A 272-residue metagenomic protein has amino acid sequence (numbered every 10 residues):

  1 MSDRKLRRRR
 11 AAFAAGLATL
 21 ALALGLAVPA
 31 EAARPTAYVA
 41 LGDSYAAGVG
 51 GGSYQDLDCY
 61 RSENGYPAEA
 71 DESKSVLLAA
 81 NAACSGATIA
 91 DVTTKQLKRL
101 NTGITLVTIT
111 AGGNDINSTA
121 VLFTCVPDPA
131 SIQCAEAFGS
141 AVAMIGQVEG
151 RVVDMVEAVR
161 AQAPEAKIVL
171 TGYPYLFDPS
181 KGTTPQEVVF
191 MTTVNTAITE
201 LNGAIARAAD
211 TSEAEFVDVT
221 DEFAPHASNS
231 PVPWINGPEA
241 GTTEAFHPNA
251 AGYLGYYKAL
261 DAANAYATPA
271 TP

Functional and structural regions predicted by a protein language model:
M1-A32: Secretory targeting and sorting signals
A32-A83, K98: Serine-esterase "nucleophile elbow" of acetyl-processing enzymes
A32-T36, A40, G139, E157-A161 (+3 more regions): Composition-driven, intrinsically disordered low-complexity tracts enriched in small residues
A37-G42, A46-G48, L78-A83, T105-T110 (+3 more regions): Structural recognition of the beta-strand scaffold that forms the well-ordered cores of secreted hydrolase catalytic
V49-S62, L122-S131, A245: Acidic/histidine-rich helix-loop elements that form or flank divalent-metal/phosphate-binding sites at the catalytic
D71-L77, R151-K167, E200-V217: A structural motif corresponding to the C-terminal end of an alpha-helix and its immediate exit/capping segment
D91-M144: Oxyanion-hole/transition-state-stabilizing segment in secreted/luminal serine hydrolases and related acyltransferases
P174-P272: Catalytic His-Asp segment of secreted/periplasmic serine-dependent ester chemistry enzymes
